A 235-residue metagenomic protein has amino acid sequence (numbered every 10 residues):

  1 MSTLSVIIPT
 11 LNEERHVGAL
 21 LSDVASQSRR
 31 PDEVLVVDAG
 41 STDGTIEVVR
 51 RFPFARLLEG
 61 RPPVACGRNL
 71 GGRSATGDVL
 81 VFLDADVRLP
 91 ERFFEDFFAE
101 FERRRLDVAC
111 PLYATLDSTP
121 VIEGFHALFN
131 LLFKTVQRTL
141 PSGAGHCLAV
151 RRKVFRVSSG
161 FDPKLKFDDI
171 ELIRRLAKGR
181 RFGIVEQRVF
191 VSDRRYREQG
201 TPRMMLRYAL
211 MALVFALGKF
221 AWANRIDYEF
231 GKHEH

Functional and structural regions predicted by a protein language model:
R15-A19, D43-R51: Acidic helix N-cap motif at the loop->helix transition within catalytic regions of sugar-transfer enzymes
S22-P31: Short, acidic, metal-binding catalytic loop of nucleotide-sugar glycosyltransferases
R30, D38-I46, V87: A conserved acidic beta->alpha catalytic loop
G44, A85-A99, R174: Acidic donor-binding/catalytic loop of UDP-sugar-dependent glycosyltransferases, especially processive GT2
E59-A75: Glycine-rich, basic loop-to-helix element that forms the pyrophosphate-binding segment of sugar-nucleotide handling
L80: Short aromatic/hydrophobic "clamp" motif used to bind/position activated sugar donors
R92-V121: Conserved donor NDP-sugar-binding/catalytic core segment of glycosyltransferases
K166-L172: Acidic donor-binding loop at a coil-to-helix junction in glycosyltransferase catalytic cores that engages
